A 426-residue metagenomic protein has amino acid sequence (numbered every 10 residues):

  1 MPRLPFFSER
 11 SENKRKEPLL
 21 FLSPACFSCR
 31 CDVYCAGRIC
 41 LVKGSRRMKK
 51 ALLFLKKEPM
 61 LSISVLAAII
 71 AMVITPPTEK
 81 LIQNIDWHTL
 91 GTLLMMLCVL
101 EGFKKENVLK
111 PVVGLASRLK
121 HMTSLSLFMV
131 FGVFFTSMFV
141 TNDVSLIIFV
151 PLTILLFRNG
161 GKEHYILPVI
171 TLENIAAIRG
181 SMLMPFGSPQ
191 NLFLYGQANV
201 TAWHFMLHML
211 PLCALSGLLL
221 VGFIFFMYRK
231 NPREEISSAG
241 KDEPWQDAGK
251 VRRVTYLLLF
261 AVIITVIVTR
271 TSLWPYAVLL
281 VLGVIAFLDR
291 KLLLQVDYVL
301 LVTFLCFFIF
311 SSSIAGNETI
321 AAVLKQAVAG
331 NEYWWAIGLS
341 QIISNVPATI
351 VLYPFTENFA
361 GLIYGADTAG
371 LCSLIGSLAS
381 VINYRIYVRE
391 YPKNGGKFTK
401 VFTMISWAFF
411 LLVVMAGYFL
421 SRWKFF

Functional and structural regions predicted by a protein language model:
L20, L52-K57, E79-T89, A202-L212 (+4 more regions): Interfacial loop-to-helix junctions that mark the boundaries of transmembrane helices in multi-pass membrane
C40-L41, K49, W203-D247, I375 (+1 more regions): Juxtamembrane and boundary regions of transmembrane helices in multi-pass small-molecule transporters and channels
K49-I63, M122, D247-T255: N-terminal membrane topogenic signal
A51-K80, G91-N107, M227-K230, V262-K291 (+3 more regions): Structural signal for alpha-helical transmembrane segments and their membrane-water exit/capping regions in multi-pass
N84, E106, K110-L115, L258-E357: Transmembrane helical segments that form the transport core of multi-pass membrane transport proteins
W87-T89, R118-F131, N159-I170, V251-T255 (+2 more regions): Membrane-interfacial loop-to-helix junctions in multi-pass transporters
E101-N107, S137-I148, G180-P189, I337-Y353 (+1 more regions): Short helix-coil transition sites and intra-membrane helix breaks within transmembrane domains of multi-pass
V130-F131, F135-R179, F193, I350-Y364 (+3 more regions): Hydrophobic transmembrane alpha-helices that form the pore/transport pathway of multi-pass ion and small-solute
